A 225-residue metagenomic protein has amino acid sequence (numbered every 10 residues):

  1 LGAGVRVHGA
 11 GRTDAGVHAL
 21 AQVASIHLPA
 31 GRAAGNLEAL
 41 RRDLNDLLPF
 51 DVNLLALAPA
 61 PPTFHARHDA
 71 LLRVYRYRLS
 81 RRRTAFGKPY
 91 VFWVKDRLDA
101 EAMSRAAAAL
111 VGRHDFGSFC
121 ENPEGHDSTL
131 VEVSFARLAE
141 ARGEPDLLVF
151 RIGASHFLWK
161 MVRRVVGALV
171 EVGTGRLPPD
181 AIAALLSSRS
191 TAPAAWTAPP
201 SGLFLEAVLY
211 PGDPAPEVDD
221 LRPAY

Functional and structural regions predicted by a protein language model:
L1-Y225: Structured-RNA-binding interfaces characteristic of tRNA pseudouridine synthases
